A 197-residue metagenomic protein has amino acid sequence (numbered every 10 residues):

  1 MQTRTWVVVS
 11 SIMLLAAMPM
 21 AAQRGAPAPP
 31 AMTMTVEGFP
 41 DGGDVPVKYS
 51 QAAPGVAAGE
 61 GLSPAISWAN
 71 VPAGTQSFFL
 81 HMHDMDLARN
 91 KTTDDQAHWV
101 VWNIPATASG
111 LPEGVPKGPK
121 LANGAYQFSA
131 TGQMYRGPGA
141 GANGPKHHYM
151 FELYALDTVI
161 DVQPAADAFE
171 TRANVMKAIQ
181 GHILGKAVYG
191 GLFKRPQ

Functional and structural regions predicted by a protein language model:
M1-T5: Positively charged n-region of N-terminal signal peptides that target proteins for export
V8-A17: Bacterial N-terminal signal peptides
A21-Q197: N-terminus-centered regions that define maturation/targeting leaders and the start of the first functional domain
